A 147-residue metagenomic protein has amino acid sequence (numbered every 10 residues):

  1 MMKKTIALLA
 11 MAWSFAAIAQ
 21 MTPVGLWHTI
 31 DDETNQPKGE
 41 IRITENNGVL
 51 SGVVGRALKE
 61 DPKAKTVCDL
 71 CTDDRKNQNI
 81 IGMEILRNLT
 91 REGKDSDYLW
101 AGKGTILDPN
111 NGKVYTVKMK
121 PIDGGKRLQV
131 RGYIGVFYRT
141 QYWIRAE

Functional and structural regions predicted by a protein language model:
M1-T5: Positively charged n-region of N-terminal signal peptides that target proteins for export
A7-L9: Sec-dependent N-terminal signal peptides
S14-A16: N-terminal signal peptide c-region/cleavage motif recognized by signal peptidases
I18-L26: N-terminal helix-cap/turn-to-beta initiation motif at the start of protein domains
D31-V117: Central antiparallel beta-sheet cores of small beta-barrel/beta-sandwich binding domains
P109, K118-P121, R127-Q141: Short, exposed beta-strand-loop hairpins at the edges of beta-sheets in extracellular/periplasmic proteins
A146-E147: Short, solvent-exposed mixed-charge patches
